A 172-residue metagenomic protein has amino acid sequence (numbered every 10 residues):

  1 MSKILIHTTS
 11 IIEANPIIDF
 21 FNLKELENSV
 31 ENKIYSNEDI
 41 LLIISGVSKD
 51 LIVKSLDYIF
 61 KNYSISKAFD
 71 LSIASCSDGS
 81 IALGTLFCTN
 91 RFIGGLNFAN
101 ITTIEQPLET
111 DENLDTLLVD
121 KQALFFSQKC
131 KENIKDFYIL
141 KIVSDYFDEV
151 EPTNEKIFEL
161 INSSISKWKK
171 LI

Functional and structural regions predicted by a protein language model:
M1-L5, I40: Extreme N-terminal starter segment of soluble prokaryotic enzymes
L5, A14, N32-I34: Generic alpha-helical hydrophobic packing signal
I6-T9, I44: Small/polar loops that bind or transfer phosphate-bearing groups
S10-I11, A123: Helix N-cap/beta->alpha junction signal
E13-I17, L51: Short N-terminal binding/cap micro-motifs at the start of the first secondary-structure element
D19-S29: Short glycine-aromatic motifs
N28-I172: Glycine-rich phosphate- or other oxyanion-binding loops that anchor nucleotides, phosphorylated ligands
